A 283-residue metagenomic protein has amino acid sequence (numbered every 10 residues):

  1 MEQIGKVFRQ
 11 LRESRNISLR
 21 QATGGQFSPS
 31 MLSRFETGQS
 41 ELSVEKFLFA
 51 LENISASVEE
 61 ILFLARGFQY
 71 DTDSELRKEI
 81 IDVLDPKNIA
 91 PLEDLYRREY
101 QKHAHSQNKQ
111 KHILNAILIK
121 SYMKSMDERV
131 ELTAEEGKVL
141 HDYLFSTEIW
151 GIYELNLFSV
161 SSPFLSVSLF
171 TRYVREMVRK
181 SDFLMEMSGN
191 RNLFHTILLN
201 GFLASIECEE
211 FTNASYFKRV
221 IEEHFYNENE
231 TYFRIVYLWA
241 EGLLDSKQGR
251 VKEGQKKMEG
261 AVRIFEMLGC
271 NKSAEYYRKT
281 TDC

Functional and structural regions predicted by a protein language model:
M1-S14: A short, Lys/Arg-rich alpha-helix, primarily the initiator
V7, K46, K78, H112-M123 (+4 more regions): "A position-specific structural signal for the A-helix of alpha-solenoid helical repeats
R15-S33: Short alpha-helical DNA-recognition segment
E45-E60: DNA major-groove recognition helix of helix-turn-helix/homeodomain DNA-binding modules
F63-P91, R263: Short, charged recognition helix plus adjacent turn of helix-turn-helix-like nucleic-acid-binding domains
R66-R77, Q107-N115, I149-L157, S188-T196 (+2 more regions): Alpha-solenoid helical repeat architecture
Y96-A104, K138-F145, V178-M185, K218-N227 (+1 more regions): Amphipathic alpha-helical segments of tetratricopeptide repeats
Y100-E207: Mid-protein regulatory/catalytic core that forms ligand/cofactor-binding pockets and protein-protein interaction
